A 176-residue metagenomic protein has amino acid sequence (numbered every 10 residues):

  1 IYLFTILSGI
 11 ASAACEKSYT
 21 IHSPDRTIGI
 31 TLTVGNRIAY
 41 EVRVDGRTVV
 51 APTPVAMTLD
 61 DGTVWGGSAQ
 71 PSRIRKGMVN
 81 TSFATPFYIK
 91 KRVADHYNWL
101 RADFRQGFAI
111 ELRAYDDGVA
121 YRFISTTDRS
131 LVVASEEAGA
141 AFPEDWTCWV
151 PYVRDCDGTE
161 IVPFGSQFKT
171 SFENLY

Functional and structural regions predicted by a protein language model:
I1-G9: Bacterial N-terminal signal peptides
S8-S18: Bacterial Sec-dependent signal peptides at the C-terminal "C-region" and cleavage site
S18-Y176: N-terminal accessory beta-strand-rich subdomains and adjacent acidic, glycine-rich linkers that precede catalytic cores
